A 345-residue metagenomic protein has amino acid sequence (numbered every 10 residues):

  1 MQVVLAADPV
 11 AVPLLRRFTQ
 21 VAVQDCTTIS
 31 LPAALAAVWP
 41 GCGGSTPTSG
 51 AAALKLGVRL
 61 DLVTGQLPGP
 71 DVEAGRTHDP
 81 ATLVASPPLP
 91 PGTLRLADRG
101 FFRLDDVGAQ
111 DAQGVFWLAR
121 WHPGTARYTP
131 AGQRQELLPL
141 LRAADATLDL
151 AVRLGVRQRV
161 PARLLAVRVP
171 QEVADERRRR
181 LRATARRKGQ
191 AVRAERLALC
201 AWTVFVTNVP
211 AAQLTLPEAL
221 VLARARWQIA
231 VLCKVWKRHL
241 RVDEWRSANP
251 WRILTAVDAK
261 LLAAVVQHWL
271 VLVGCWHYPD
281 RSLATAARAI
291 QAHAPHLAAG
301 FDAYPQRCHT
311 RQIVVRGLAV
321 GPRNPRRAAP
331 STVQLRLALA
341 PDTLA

Functional and structural regions predicted by a protein language model:
M1-A7, A11-Q20, Q24-A37, C42-A345: Single, function-defining residue in the core of a domain
